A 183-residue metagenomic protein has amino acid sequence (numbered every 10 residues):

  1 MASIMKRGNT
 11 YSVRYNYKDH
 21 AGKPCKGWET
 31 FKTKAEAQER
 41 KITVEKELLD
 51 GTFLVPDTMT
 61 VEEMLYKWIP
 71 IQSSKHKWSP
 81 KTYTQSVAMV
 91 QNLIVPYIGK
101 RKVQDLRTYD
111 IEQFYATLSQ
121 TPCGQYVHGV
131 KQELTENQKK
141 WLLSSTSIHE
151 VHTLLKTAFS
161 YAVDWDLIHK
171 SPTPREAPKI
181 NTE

Functional and structural regions predicted by a protein language model:
M1-T30: Short, Arg/Lys-rich segments that mark the N-terminal edge of DNA/RNA- and chromatin-recognition modules
S3, W28-T30, K102-D105, P172-R175: Conserved beta-strand positions that form and line the central face of beta-propeller blades
R7, S12-R14, R175-E183: Conserved tyrosine-mediated DNA breakage-rejoining catalytic core shared by Y-recombinases
N16-P24, E136-K140, I180-E183: Basic, Lys/Arg-rich DNA-contacting stretches centered on the C-terminal catalytic core of tyrosine recombinase systems
G27, Q104, L167-K170, K179-E183: DNA breakage-rejoining catalytic core of tyrosine-based enzymes
W28-T58, I71-H76, N92-L93: N-terminal helical hairpins
L49-T52, P122, Y126, V163-K170: Short amphipathic alpha-helical interaction/hinge segments
D57-V163, R175-A177: Short, Lys/Arg-enriched alpha-helical recognition elements, typified by the DNA-recognition helix
